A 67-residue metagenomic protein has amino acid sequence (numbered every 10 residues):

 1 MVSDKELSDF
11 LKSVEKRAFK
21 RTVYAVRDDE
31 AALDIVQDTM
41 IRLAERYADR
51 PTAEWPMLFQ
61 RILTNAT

Functional and structural regions predicted by a protein language model:
M1-K20, Y24, E30-L33, W55: A short, charge-rich alpha-helical start-of-domain segment used by transcription regulators
S13, R50, I62: Residue-level signal for short amphipathic helical patches enriched in basic/charged and nearby hydrophobic residues
A18, T22, F59-T67: Hydrophobic-face residues of short alpha-helical interaction/recognition segments
Y24, E45-D49, N65: Conserved amphipathic alpha-helical interaction elements at protein-protein interfaces in regulatory, energy-coupling
V26, A53, R61: Glycine-rich phosphate-binding loop at the start of an alpha helix
D34, D38, M57-L58, I62: Amphipathic alpha-helical interaction segments
D38-W55: Sigma70-family region 2
